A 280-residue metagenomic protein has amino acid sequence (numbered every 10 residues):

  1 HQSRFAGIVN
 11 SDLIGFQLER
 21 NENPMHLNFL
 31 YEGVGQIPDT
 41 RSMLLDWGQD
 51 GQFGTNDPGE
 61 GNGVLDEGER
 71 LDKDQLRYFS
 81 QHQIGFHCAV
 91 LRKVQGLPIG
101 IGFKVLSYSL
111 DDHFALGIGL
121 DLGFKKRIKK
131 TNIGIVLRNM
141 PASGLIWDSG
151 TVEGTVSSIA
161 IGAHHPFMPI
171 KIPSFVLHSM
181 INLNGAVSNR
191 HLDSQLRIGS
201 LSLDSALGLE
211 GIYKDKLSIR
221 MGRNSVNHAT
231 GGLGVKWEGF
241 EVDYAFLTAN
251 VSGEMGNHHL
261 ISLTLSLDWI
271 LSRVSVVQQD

Functional and structural regions predicted by a protein language model:
H1-D280: Subset of outer-membrane beta-barrel
